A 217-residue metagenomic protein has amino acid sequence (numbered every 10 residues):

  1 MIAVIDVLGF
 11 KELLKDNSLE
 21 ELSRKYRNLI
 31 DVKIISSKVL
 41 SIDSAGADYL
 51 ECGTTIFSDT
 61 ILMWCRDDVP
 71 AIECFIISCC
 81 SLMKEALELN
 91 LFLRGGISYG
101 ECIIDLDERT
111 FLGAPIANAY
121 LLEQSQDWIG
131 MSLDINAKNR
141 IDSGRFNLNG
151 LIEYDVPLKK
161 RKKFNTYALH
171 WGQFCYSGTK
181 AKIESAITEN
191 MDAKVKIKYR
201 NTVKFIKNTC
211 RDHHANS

Functional and structural regions predicted by a protein language model:
I2-E12: Catalytic-site or vestigial catalytic-site microsegments of nucleotide-handling domains
V7, Y99-G100, I135: Residues immediately flanking
S18-A47: Active-site-proximal alpha-helical element of nucleotidyl cyclase-like catalytic domains and analogous helices
S41-C74, E85-A114: Catalytic core of nucleotidyl cyclases, primarily class III adenylyl/guanylyl cyclases
L87-E88, R94-G95, I116-A137: Catalytic/regulatory signature loops of cyclic-dinucleotide turnover enzymes and related class III nucleotidyl cyclases
W128-I129, L133-S217: Intrinsically disordered, glycine/charged-rich C-terminal tails and inter-domain linkers that flank nucleotidyl cyclase
